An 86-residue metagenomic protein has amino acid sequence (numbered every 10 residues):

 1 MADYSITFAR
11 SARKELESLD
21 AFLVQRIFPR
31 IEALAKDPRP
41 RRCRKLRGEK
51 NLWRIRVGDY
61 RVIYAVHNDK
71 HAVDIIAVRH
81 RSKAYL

Functional and structural regions predicted by a protein language model:
M1-Q25, R56-Y60, A65-L86: Enriched for short, Lys/Arg-rich terminal
P29-I55: A short, surface-exposed loop/turn module that caps and links secondary-structure elements
